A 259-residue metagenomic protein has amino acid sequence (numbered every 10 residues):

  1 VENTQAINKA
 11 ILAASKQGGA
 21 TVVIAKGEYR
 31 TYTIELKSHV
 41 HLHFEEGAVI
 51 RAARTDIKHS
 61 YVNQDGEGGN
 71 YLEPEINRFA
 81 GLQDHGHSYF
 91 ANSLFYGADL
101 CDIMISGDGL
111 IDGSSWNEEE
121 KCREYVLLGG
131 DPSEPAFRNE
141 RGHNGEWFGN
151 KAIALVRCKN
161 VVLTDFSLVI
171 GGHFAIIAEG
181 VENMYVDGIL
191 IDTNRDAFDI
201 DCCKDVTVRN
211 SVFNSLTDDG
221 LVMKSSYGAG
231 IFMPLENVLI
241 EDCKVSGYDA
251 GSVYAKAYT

Functional and structural regions predicted by a protein language model:
V1-T259: Extracellular/periplasmic carbohydrate-active domains that bind, remodel, or depolymerize complex polysaccharides
